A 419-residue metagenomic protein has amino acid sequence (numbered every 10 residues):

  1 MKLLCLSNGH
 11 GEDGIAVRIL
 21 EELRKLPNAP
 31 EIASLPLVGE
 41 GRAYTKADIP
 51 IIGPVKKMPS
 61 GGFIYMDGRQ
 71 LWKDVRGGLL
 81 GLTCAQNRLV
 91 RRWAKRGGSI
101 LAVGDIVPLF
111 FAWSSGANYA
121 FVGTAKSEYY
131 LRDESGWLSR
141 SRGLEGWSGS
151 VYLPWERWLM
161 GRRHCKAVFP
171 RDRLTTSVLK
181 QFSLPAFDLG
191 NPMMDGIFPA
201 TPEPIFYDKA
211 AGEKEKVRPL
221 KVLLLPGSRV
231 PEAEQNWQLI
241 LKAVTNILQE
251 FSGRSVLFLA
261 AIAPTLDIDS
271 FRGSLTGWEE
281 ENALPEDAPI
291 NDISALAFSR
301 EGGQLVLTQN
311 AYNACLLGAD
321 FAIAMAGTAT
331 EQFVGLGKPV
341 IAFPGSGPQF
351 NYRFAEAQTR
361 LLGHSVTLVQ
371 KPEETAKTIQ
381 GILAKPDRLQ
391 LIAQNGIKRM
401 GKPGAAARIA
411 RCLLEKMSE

Functional and structural regions predicted by a protein language model:
M1-E419: Nucleotide-activated sugar donor-binding and catalytic core shared by glycosyltransferases and related lipid-linked
